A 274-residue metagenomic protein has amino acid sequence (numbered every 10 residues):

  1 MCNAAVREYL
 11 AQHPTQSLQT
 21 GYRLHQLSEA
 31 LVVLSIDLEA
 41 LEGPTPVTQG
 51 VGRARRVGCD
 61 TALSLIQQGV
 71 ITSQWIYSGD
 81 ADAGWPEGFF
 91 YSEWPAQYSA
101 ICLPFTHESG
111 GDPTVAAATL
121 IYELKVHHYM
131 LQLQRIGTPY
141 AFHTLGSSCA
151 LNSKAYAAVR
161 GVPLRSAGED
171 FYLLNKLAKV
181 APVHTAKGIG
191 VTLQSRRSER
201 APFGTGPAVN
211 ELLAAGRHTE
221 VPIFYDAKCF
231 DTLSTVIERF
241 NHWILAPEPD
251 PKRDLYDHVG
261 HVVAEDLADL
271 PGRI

Functional and structural regions predicted by a protein language model:
C2-S73: Active-site-proximal specificity loops/subdomain of glycosyltransferases
V70-Q74, S78-P95: Acidic donor-binding/catalytic loop of UDP-sugar-dependent glycosyltransferases, especially processive GT2
S92, A100-A118: Short beta-strand-to-loop element that shapes/binds the nucleotide-sugar donor at the catalytic cleft/hinge
M130-A150: A recurrent flexible, glycine/aromatic-enriched loop bordering the glycosyltransferase active site that acts as
R165, L177-T192: Catalytic donor-sugar/metal-binding loop of nucleotide-sugar-dependent glycosyltransferases
R165-Y172: Acidic donor-binding loop at a coil-to-helix junction in glycosyltransferase catalytic cores that engages
A186-P207: Active-site donor/metal-binding and catalytic loop motifs of nucleotide-sugar-dependent glycosylation enzymes
E211-I274: Terminal low-complexity segments of carbohydrate-biosynthetic enzymes
